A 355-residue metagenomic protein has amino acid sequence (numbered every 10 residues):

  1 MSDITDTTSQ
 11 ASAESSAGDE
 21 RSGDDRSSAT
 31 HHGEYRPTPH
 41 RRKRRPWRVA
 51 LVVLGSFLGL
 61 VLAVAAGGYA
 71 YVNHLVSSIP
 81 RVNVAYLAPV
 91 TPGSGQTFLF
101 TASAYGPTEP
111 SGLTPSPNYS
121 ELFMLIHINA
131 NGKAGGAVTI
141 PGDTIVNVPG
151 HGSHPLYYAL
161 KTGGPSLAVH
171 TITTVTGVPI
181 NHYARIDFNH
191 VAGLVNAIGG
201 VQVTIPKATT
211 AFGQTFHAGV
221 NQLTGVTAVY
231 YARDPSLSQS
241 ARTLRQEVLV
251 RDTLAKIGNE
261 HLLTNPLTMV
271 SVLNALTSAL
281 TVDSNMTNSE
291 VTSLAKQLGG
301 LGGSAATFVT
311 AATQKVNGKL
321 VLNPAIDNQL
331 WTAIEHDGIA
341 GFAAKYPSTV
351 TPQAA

Functional and structural regions predicted by a protein language model:
M1-L51: Terminal targeting segments of Actinobacterial cell-envelope proteins
D3, T38-G132: Entry/capping segment at the start of metal-dependent catalytic domains with acidic active-site entry clusters
I79-R81, G106-P107, T114, T144 (+2 more regions): C-terminal solvent-exposed extensions
G93, G193-A275, L280, A355: Flexible, polar/acidic helix-loop-strand segments at domain edges
G93-Q96, N118-F123, G132-I140, H151 (+6 more regions): Extracytoplasmic
E109-L113, H154-T162, G177-H182, R233-A241 (+3 more regions): Second-shell loop/turn segments in exported
A130, I145, K161, T173-G177 (+6 more regions): Sec-exported extracytoplasmic/periplasmic mature domains
Y157-H217: Amphipathic, coiled-coil-like alpha-helical scaffolding segments used for oligomerization/assembly
